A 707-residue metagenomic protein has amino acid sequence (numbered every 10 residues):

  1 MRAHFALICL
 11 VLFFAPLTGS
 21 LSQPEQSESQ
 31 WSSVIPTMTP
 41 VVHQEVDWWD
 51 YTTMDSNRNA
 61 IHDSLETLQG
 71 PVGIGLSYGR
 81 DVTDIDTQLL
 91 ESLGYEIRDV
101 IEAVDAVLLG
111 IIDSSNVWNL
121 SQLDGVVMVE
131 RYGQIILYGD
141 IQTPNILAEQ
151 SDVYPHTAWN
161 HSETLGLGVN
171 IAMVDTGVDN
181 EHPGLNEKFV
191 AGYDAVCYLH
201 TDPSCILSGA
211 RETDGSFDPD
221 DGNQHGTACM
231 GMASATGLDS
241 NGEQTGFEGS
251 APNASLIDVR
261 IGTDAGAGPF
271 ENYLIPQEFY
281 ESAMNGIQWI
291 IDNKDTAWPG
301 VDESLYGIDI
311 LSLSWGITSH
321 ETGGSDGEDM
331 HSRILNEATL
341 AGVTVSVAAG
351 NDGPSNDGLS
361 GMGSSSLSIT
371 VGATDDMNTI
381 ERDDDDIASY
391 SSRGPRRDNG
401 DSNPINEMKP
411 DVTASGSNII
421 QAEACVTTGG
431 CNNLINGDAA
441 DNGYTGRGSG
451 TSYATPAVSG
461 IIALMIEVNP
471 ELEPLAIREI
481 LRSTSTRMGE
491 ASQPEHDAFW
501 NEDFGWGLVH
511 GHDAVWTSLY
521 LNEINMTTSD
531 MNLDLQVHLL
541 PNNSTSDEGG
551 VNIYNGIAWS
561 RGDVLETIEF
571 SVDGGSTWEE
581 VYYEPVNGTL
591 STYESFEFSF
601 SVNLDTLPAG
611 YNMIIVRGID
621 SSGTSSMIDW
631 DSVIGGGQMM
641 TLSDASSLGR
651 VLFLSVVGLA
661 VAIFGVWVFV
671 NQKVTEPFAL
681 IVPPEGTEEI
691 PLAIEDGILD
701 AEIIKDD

Functional and structural regions predicted by a protein language model:
M1-S29, M640-D707: Secretory targeting signatures
P16-L108, D113-A158, G636-G637: Autoinhibitory N-terminal propeptides
D55-P71, D295, G350, L508-D563: Secreted peptidase-domain scaffold signal
A158-E281, S304-D309, L340, S364-L367 (+3 more regions): Subtilisin-like serine protease catalytic core
Y193-L199, G363-A463, E467: Extracellular S/T/G-rich loop segment that most often corresponds to the catalytic His/Ser-adjacent loop
I287-S325, A348: Short acidic, glycine-rich surface-loop motifs adjacent to enzyme active sites
I308-I310, A414, E467-P541, N555: C-terminal subdomain of the subtilisin-like protease fold in secreted/lumenal serine endopeptidases
D530-A645: Long, low-complexity serine/threonine/glycine- and acidic-rich segments characteristic of extracellular
